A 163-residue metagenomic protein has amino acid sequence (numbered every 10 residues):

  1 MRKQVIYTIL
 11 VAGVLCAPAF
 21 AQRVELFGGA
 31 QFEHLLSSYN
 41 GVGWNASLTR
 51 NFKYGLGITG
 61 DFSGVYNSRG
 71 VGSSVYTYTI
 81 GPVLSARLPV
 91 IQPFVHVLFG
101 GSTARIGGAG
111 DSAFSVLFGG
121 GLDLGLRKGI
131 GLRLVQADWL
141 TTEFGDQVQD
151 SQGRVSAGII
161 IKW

Functional and structural regions predicted by a protein language model:
M1-T8: Bacterial N-terminal signal peptides that target proteins for export
C16-A21: Sec/Tat signal peptide C-region and signal peptidase I cleavage site
Q22-H34, P93-V95: Transmembrane beta-strand segments of Gram-negative outer membrane beta-barrel proteins
H34-A46: Surface-exposed strand-loop-strand hairpins of Gram-negative outer-membrane beta-barrel proteins
S47-L126, L132-Q136, G153-W163: Gram-negative (and chloroplast) outer-membrane scaffold detector with strong preference for beta-barrel transmembrane
F144-Q149: A short acidic/glycine-rich loop-to-helix N-cap element
